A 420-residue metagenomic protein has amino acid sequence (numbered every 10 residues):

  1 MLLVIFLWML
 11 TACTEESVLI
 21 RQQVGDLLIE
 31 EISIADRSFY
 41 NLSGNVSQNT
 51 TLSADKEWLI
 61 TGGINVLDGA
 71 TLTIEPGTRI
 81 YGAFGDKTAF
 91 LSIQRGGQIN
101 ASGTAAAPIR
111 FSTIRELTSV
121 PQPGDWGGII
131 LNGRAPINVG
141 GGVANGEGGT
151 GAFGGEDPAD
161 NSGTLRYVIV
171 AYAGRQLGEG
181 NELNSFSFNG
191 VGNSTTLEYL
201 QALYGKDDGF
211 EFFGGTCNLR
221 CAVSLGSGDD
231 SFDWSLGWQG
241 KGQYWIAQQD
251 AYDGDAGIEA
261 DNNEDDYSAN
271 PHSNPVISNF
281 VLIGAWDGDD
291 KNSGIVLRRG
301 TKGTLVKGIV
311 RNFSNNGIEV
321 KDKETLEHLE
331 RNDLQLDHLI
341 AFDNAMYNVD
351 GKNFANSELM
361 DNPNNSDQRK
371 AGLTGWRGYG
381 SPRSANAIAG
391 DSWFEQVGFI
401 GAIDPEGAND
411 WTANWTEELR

Functional and structural regions predicted by a protein language model:
M1-V4: Sec-dependent signal peptide recognition, specifically the positively charged N-region followed immediately by
M9-A12: C-terminal motif of bacterial Sec signal peptides marking the signal peptidase cleavage site
S17-T73, A83-G96, G103, P108-D207 (+2 more regions): Extracellular beta-rich repeat passengers
R79: Catalytic metal-binding/acid-base residues of hydrolase active sites
